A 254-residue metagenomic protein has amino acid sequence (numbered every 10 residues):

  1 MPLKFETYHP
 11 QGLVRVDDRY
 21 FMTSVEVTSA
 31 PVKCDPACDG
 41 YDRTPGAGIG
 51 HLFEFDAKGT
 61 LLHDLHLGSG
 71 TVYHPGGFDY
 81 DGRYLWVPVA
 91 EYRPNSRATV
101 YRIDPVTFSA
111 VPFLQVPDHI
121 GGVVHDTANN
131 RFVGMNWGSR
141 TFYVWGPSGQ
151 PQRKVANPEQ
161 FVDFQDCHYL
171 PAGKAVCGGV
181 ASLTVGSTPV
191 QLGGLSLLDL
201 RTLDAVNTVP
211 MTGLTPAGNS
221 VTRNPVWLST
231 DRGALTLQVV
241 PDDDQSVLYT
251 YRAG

Functional and structural regions predicted by a protein language model:
M1-L3, T60-G68, S109-L114, Q150-N157 (+1 more regions): A short beta-strand motif characteristic of beta-propeller blades
P2-Y41, H74-G77, Q245: Beta-strand-rich domains and repeat architectures in extracellular enzymes and scaffolds, especially beta-propellers
T7-G12, G70-D79, V116-T127, Q160-Y169 (+1 more regions): Repeated scaffold domains used in trafficking and secretory/extracellular systems, primarily beta-propellers
D17-R19, G82-R83, A128-N130, A172-K174 (+1 more regions): Short coil/turn segments that connect the beta-strands within blades of beta-propeller domains
T23-A47, A90-P94, G179-G193, V247-Y251: Short, conserved, GDST-rich strand-edge loop motifs in beta-rich repeat architectures
A37-K58, A98-V106, V190-L203, T250-G254: Beta-propeller blade signature
E159-D204: Loop/turn-rich, solvent-exposed surfaces of beta-rich toroidal or solenoidal domains
V221-G254: Blade-level signature of beta-propeller repeat domains, shared across WD40, Kelch, NHL, RCC1 and BNR/Asp-box propellers
